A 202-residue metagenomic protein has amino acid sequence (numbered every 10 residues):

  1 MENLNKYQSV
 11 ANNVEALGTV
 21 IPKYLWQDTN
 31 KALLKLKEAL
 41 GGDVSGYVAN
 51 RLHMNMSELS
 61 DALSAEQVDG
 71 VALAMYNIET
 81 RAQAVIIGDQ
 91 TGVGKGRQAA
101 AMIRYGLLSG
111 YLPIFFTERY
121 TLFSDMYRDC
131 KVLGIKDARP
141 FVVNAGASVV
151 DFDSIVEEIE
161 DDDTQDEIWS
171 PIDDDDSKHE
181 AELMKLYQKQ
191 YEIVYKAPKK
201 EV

Functional and structural regions predicted by a protein language model:
M1-G42: N-terminal accessory nucleic-acid engagement/regulatory domains that precede and modulate ATP-driven motor cores
M1-Y7, A11, Y47-N50, T164 (+2 more regions): Glycine- and charge-rich intrinsically disordered segments
T29-I87: Conserved pre-motif I regulatory segment
A82-M102: Walker A/P-loop
A84-I86, L112-I114, E201: Residue-level preference for the first positions of well-ordered beta-strands
G96-Q98, I103, S109-D153: Conserved Walker A/P-loop ATP-binding site and its immediately adjacent core in helicase/helicase-like ATPase domains
D137-V202: Inter-Walker segment of RecA-like/P-loop motor cores
